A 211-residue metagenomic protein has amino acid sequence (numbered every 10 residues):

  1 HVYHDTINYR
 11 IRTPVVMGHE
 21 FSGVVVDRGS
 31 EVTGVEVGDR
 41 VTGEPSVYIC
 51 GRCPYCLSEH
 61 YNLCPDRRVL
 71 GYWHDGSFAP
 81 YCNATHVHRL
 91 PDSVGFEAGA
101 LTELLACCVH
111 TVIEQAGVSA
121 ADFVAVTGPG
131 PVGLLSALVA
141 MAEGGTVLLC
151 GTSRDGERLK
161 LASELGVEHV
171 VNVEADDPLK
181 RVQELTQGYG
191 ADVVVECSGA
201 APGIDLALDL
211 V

Functional and structural regions predicted by a protein language model:
T6-P54, P91-S93: Glycine-rich beta-strand-centered segment in the early N-terminal region that forms part of a ligand/cofactor-binding
R10, V47-T127: NAD(P)H dinucleotide-binding glycine-rich loop of Rossmann-like/cofactor-binding domains, especially the beta1-alpha1
E44, V195-C197: Short, well-ordered coil/turn residues at beta-beta hairpins and beta-strand->alpha-helix junctions within
V94-D176, K180: Mid-domain Rossmann-like dinucleotide-binding core that forms the NAD(H)/NADP(H) cofactor-binding site
I113-S119, L185-G188, D209: Glycine-rich helix-loop-beta junction characteristic of Rossmann-like nucleotide cofactor-binding loops
Y189-V195: Short SAM/SAH-binding signature in class I
A201-V211: Rossmann-fold NAD(P) dinucleotide-binding segment
